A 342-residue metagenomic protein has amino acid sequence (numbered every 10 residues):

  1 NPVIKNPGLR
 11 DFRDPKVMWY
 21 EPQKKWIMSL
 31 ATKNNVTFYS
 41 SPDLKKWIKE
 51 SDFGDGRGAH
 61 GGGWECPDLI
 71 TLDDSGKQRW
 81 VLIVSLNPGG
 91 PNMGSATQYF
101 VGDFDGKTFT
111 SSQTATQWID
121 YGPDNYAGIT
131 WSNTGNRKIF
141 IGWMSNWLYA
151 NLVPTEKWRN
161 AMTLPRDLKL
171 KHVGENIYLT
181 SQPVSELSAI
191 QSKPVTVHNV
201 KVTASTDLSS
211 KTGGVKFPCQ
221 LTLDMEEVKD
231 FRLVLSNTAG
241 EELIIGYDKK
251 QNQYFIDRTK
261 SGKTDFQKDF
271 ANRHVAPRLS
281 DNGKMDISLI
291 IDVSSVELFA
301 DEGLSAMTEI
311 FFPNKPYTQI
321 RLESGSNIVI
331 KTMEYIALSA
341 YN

Functional and structural regions predicted by a protein language model:
N1-W19, L30, I48-T71, T108-G128 (+2 more regions): Surface loop/turn signatures of beta-propeller and other carbohydrate-active proteins
W19-K24, L72-K77, N133-N136: Residue-level detector of Asp-centered blade-edge/turn motifs that repeat once per structural unit in beta-propeller
W26-L30, W80-I83: Hydrophobic beta-strand segments that make up the repeating blades of beta-propeller and related beta-repeat
L30-N34, P91-A96, R159: Short, solvent-exposed loop/turn segments at conserved positions within beta-propeller repeat blades
N34-N35, N87-G90, W147-L148: Short glycine/acidic-enriched loop and turn motifs that connect beta-strands
F38-L44: Conserved Ser/Thr-centered positions that define the repeating blades of beta-propeller domains
L72-D74, W80-V81, N87-T108: Acidic, glycine-rich loop-and-beta core segments that form the ion-binding/anion-interacting portion of active sites
S75, D103-N342: Beta-rich accessory regions
